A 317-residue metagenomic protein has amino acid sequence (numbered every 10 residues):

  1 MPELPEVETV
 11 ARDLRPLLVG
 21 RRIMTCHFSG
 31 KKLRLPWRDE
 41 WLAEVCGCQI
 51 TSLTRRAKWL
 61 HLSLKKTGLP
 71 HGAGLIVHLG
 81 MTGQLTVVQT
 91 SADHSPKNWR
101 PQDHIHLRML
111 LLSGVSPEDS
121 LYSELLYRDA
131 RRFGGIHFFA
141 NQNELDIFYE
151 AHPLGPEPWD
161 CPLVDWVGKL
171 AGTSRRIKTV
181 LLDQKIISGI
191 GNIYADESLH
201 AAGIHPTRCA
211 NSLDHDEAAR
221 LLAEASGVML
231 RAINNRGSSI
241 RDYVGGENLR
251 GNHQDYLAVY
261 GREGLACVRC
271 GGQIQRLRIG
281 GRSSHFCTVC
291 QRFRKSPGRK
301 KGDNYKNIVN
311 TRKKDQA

Functional and structural regions predicted by a protein language model:
M1-A317: Structured catalytic/nucleic-acid-binding cores of DNA maintenance enzymes
